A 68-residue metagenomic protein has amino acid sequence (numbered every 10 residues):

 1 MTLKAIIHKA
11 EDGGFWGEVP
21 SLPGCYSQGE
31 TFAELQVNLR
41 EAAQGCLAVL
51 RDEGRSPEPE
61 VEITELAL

Functional and structural regions predicted by a protein language model:
M1-I6, V37-L68: Short, charged, surface-exposed hinge/linker loops at domain edges that act as mobile lids or interdomain connectors
H8-D12: Short beta-strand micro-motifs enriched in acidic
F15-E34, N38-E41, A48: Amphipathic, hydrophobic secondary-structure cores in small proteins
